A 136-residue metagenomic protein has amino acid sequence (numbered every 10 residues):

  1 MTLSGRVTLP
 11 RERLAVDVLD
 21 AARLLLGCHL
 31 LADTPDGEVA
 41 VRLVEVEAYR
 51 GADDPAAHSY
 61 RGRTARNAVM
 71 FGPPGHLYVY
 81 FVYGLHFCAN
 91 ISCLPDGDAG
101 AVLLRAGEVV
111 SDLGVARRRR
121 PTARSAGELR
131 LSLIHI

Functional and structural regions predicted by a protein language model:
G5, V110, P121: Residues forming anionic-ligand binding surfaces in small-molecule and nucleic-acid pockets of primarily soluble enzymes
G5-V7, D98: Phosphate-binding glycine-rich loops and adjacent basic patches that engage nucleotide phosphates, nucleic-acid
V7, R11-T64, A68, P74: N-terminal structural module
G62-E108, D112-G114: Active-site beta-strand/loop microenvironment that shapes enzyme catalytic pockets
R124-S132: Well-ordered alpha/beta subsegment
I134-I136: Conserved small/polar residues in nucleotide/adenosyl-binding loops
